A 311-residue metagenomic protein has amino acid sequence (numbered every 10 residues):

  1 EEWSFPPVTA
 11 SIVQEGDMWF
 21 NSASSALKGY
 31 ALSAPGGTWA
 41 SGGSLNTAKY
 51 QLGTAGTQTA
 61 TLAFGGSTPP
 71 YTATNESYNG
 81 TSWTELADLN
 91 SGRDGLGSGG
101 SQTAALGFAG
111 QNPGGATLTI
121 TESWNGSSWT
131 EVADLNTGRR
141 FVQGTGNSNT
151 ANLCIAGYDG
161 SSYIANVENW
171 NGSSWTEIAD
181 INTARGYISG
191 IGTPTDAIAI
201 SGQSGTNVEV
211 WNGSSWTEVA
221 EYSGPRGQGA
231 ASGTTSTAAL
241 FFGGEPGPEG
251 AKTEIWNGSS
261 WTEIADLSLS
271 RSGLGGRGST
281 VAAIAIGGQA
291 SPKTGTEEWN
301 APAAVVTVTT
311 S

Functional and structural regions predicted by a protein language model:
E1-S311: Polar, enzyme-active/binding microenvironments
